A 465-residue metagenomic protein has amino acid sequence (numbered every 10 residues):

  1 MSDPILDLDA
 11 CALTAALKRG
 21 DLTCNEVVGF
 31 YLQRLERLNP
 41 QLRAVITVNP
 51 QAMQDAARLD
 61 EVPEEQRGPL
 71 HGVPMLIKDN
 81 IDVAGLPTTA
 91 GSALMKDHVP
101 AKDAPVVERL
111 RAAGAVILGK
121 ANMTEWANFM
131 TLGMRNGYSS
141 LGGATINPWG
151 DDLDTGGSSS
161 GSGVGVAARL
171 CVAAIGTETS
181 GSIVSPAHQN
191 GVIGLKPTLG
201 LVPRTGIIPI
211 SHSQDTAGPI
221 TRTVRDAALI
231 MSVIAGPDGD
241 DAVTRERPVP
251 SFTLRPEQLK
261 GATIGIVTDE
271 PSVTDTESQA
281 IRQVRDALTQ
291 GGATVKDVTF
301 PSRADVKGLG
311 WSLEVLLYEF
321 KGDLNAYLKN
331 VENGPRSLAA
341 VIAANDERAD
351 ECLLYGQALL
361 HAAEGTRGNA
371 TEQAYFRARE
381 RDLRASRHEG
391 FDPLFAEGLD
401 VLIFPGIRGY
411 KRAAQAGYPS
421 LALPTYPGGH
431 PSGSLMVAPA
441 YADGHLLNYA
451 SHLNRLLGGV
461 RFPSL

Functional and structural regions predicted by a protein language model:
M1-R58, G85, A280-D286, Q290-A293 (+2 more regions): An N-terminal boundary/leader segment
A10, L38, P69-R109, S211: Enzymes and membrane/adaptor proteins characterized by extended Gly/Ser/Thr/Asp/Glu-rich, aromatic-dotted
L13-R19, L76, L94-H98, D215-R222 (+1 more regions): Short, well-ordered beta-strand elements within core beta-sheets of diverse protein domains
G20, G72, A112, V116 (+2 more regions): Glycine-rich, small-residue loops and helix-cap segments that act as flexible hinges at active-site edges
D21-V28, A57, V273-P301, D323-G334 (+2 more regions): Acyltransferase
H71-A90, Q258-V267, V315-S386, P424 (+1 more regions): Short helix-loop capping/hinge segments that flank enzyme active sites or metal/cofactor-binding pockets
K102-I234, P405, P419-Y426, H430-L435: Short glycine/serine-rich loop segments
I193-Q279, V284, G291, S302-D305 (+1 more regions): A short helix-breaking turn/cap at a secondary-structure junction
